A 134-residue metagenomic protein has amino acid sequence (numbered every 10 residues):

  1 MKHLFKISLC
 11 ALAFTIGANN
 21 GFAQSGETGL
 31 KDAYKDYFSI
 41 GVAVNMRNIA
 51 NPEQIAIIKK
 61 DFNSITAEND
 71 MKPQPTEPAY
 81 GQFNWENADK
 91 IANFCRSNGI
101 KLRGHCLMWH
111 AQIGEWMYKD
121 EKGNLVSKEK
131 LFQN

Functional and structural regions predicted by a protein language model:
M1-G26: Bacterial Sec-dependent N-terminal signal peptides
L4, T15, D32-Y34, I57 (+1 more regions): A generic structural signal for short, solvent-exposed coil/turn residues that cap or connect secondary-structure
I16, N20, I55-I57, E77 (+3 more regions): Hydrophobic alpha-helical segments
Q24-S64, E68: Boundary/entry segment of secreted carbohydrate-active catalytic domains
E27-T28, K60, S64-P78, N87-N134: Substrate-binding cleft and catalytic face of glycoside hydrolase catalytic domains, especially the flexible beta-alpha
A43-I55, P73-E86: Acidic-and-aromatic substrate-binding clefts and catalytic sites of carbohydrate-active enzymes
